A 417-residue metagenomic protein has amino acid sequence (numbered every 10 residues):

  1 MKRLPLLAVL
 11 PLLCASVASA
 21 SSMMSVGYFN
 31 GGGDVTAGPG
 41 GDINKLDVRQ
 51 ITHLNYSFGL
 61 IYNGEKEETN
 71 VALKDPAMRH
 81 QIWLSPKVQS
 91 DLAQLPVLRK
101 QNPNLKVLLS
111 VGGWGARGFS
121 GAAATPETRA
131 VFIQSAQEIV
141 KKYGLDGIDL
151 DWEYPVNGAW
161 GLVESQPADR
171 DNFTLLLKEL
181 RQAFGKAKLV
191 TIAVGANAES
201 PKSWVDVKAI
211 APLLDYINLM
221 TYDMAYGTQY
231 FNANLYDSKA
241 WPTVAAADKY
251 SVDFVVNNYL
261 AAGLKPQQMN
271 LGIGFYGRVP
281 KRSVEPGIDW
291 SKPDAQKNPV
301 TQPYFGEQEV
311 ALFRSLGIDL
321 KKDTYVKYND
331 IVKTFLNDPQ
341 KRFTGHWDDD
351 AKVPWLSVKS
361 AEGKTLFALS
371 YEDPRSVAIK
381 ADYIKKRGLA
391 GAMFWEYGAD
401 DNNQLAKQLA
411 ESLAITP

Functional and structural regions predicted by a protein language model:
M1-S19: Gram-negative bacterial Sec-dependent N-terminal signal peptides
S21-V140, F305-G306, L312, I318-D323 (+3 more regions): Glycan-recognition patch characteristic of GH18 chitinases/ENGases and related GlcNAc/peptidoglycan-binding proteins
S22-S25, D91-L108, G112-G113, T174-T191 (+3 more regions): Surface-exposed amphipathic alpha-helices with a cationic face
G31-V35, F58-N63, G113-G118, G147 (+6 more regions): Solvent-exposed loop/turn segments at secondary-structure junctions within structured extracellular/periplasmic domains
L54, L109, L150, L180 (+4 more regions): Conserved, mostly hydrophobic/aromatic
E65-P86, P155-K322: Substrate-binding surface in catalytic domains of secreted glycosidases
L92-P96, I133-V140, R170-R181, V207 (+3 more regions): Generic structural signal for well-ordered alpha-helices, preferentially at hydrophobic/aromatic core positions
K333-P417: Extracellular low-complexity, Gly/Ser/Thr-rich intrinsically disordered linkers and protease-sensitive activation/hinge
